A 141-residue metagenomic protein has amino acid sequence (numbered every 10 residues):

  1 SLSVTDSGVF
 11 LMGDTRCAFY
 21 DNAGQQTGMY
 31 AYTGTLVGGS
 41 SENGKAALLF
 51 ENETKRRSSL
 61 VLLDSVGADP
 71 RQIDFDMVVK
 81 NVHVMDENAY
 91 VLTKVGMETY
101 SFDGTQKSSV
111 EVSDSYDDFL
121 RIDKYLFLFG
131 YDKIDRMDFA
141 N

Functional and structural regions predicted by a protein language model:
S1-S7, A31-G44, D74-E87, S113-Y125: Repeated scaffold domains used in trafficking and secretory/extracellular systems, primarily beta-propellers
S1-T54, S59-V61: Acidic, serine/threonine- and glycine-rich low-complexity intrinsically disordered segments that serve as flexible
T5-D6, G13-T15, E42, R56 (+4 more regions): Short loop/turn segments that connect beta-strands within the blades of beta-propeller domains, predominantly WD40
D14-Y20, K55-L62, G96-S101, K133-A140: Structural motif
G24-A31, G67-D74, T105-E111: A short beta-strand motif characteristic of beta-propeller blades
L49-R56, L60-V61, G67-T99: Loop/turn-rich, solvent-exposed surfaces of beta-rich toroidal or solenoidal domains
G96-Y116: C-terminal structured domain segments
E111-N141: Blade-level signature of beta-propeller repeat domains, shared across WD40, Kelch, NHL, RCC1 and BNR/Asp-box propellers
